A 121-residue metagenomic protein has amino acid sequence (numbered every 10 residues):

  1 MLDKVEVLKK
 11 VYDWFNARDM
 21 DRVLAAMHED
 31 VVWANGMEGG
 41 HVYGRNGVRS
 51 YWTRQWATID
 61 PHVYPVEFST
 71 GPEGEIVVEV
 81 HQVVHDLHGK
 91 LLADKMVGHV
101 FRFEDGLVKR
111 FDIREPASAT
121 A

Functional and structural regions predicted by a protein language model:
M1-E29, A119-A121: Short, low-complexity N-terminal intrinsically disordered segments enriched in polar/charged residues
D3, R49-A121: A beta-strand edge to alpha-helix "cap/lid" segment located at domain peripheries
D3-E6, R18, Y43, G47 (+1 more regions): Generic recognition of short, well-ordered alpha-helical interface segments
L8-V11, V23-L24, V31, G44 (+3 more regions): Hydrophobic pocket/interface hotspot
W14-N16, H28-V32, R49, D60-P65: Short acidic/polar alpha-helix capping motifs at helix-coil junctions
V32-V42, R54-T58, R114: A short gly/proline-enriched turn/hairpin at secondary-structure junctions
